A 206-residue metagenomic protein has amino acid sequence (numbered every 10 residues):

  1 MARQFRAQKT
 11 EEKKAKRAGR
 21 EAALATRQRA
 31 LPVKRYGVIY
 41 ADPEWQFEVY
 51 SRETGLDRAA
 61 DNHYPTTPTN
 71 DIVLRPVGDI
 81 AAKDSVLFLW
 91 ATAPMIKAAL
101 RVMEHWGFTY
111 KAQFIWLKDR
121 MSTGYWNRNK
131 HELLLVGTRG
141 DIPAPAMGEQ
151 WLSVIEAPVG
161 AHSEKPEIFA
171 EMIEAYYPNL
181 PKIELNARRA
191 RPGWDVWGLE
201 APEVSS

Functional and structural regions predicted by a protein language model:
M1-V33: Amphipathic alpha-helical oligomerization/scaffolding segments
R27-A30, K34-V38, V159-S206: C-terminal substrate-recognition regions of SAM-dependent nucleic acid methyltransferases
P32-V33, A81, N127-N129: Extracellular/periplasmic catalytic domains that process cell-envelope and extracellular macromolecules
Y36, E44-F47, F88-T92, K97-R101 (+3 more regions): Tryptophan-centric aromatic hotspots in well-structured domains and transmembrane helices
Y36-L89: SAM-dependent methyltransferase catalytic-core segment centered on the flexible catalytic loop and adjoining short
F47-V49, I96-A99, M121-T123, A144-A146: Short catalytic/ligand-binding loop motif for oxyanion handling, primarily in non-cytosolic enzymes, centered on
P68-R120: Conserved Class I SAM-dependent methyltransferase catalytic core
G124-E184: Flexible, glycine-/basic-rich loop-and-beta segments that form/coincide with the SAM-dependent methyltransferase
